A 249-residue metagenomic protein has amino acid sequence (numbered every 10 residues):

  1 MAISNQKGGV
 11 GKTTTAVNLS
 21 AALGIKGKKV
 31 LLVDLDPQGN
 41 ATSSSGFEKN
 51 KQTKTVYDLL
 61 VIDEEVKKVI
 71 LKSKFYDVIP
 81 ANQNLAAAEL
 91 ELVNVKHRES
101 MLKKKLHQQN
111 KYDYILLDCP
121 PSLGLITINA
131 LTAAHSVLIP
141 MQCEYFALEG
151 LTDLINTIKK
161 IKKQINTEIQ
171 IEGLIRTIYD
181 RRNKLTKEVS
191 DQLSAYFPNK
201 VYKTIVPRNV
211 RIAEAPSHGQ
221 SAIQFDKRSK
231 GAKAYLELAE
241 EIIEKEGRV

Functional and structural regions predicted by a protein language model:
M1-V249: P-loop NTP-binding core
